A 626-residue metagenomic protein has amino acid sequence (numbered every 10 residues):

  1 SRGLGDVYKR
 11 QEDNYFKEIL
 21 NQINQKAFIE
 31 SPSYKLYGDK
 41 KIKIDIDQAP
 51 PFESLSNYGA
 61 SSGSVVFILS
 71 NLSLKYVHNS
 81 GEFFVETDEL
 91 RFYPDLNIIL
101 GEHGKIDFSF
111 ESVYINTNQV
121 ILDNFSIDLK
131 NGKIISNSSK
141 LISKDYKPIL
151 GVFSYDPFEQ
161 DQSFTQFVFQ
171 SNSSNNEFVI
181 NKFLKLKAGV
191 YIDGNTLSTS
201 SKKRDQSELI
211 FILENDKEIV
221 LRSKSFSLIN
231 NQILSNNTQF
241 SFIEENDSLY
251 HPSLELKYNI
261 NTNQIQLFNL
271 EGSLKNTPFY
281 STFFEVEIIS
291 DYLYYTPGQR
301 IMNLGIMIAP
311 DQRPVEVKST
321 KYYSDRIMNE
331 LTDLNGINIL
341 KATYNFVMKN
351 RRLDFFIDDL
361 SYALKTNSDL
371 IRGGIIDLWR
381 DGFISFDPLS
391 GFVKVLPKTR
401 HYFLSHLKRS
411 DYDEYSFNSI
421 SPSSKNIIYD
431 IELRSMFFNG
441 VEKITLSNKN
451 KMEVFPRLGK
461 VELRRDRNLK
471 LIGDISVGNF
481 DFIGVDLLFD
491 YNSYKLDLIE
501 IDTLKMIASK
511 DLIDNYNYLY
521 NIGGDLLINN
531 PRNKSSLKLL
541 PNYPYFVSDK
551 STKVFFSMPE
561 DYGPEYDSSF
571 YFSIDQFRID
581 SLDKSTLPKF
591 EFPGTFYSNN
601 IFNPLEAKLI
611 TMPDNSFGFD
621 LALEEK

Functional and structural regions predicted by a protein language model:
G3-Y8: Short, small-residue-biased leader/transition segments that mark boundaries at the very start of proteins
S31-Y280, F284-Q312, R409-L512, S569-K626: Beta-strand-dominated lipid-handling architectures at cellular/organellar boundaries
L141-K144, P148-G151, D156, I327-L334 (+2 more regions): Extended, regular secondary-structure scaffolds
Y323-I327, G391-K394: Short acidic/glycine-rich loops and adjacent helix/strand connectors that line catalytic pockets where negatively
N329-L364: Short amphipathic alpha-helical interface segments
K365-R380: Short amphipathic alpha-helical interaction segments
W379-S390: A short, conserved structural fragment
P388-K408: Accessory beta->alpha helical hairpin/"wing" motif in late/C-terminal subdomains of nucleic-acid enzymes
